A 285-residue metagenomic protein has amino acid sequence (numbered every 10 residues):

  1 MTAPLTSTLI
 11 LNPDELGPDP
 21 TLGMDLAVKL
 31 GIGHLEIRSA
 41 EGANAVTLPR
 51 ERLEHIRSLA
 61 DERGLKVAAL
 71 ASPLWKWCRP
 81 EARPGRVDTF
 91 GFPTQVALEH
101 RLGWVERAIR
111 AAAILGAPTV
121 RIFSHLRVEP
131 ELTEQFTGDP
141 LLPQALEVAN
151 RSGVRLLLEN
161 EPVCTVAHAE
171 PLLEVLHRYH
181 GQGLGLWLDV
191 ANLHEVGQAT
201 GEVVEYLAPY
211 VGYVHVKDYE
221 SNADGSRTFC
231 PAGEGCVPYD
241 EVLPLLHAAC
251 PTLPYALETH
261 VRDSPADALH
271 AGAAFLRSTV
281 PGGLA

Functional and structural regions predicted by a protein language model:
T2-L9, G17-G33, R57-G64, C78-R79 (+4 more regions): Histidine-acidic metal/acid-base catalytic patches
D14: Short, contiguous alpha-helical
D19-T21, D25-K29, E62, C78-L186 (+1 more regions): Active-site acidic/histidine proton-transfer and metal-coordination neighborhood in alpha/beta enzyme cores
E36, A69-A71, R121, L157 (+2 more regions): Conserved beta-strand positions in the central sheet of alpha/beta enzyme cores
I37-A60, H125-P130: Glycine-rich, proline-tolerant flexible connector loops at the mouths of alpha/beta enzymes
A45-R50, V96, E131-F136, G197-A199 (+2 more regions): Short, solvent-exposed loop/turn segments at secondary-structure boundaries
L53-L70, D139-A149, Y239-V242: Alpha-helix-loop-beta-strand connector modules within alpha/beta enzyme cores
S72-K76: Short glycine-enriched loops at secondary-structure junctions
